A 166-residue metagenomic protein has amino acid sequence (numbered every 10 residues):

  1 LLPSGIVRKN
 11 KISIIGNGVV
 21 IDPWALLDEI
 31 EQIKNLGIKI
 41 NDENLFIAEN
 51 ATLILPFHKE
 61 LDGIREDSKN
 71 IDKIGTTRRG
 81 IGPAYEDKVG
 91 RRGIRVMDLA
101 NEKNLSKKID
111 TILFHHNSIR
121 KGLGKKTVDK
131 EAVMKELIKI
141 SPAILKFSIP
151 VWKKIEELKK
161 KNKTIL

Functional and structural regions predicted by a protein language model:
L1-L166: Non-transmembrane, aqueous-exposed alpha-helical and coiled segments at domain scale
